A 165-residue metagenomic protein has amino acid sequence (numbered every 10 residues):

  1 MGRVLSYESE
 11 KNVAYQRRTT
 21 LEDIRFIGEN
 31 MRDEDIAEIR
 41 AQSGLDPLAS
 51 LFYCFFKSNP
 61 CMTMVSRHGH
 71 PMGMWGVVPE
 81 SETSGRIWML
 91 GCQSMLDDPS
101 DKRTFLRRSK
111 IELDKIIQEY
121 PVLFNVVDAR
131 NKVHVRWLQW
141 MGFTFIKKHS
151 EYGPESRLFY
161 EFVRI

Functional and structural regions predicted by a protein language model:
E8, N12-M31, A37-E38: A short beta-loop-alpha structural element at the N-terminal edge of CoA-dependent acyl/N-acetyltransferase catalytic
R40-C61: Active-site rim helix/loop that mediates acceptor-substrate recognition in acyltransferases
N59-M64, M74, F159-E161: Short hydrophobic/aromatic beta-strand element in the GNAT-like acyltransferase core that lines or flanks the acyl-donor
T63, G69-P79, G85-W88: Conserved beta-strand in the GNAT
T83-K102, Y160: Conserved acetyl-CoA binding element of GNAT-fold acetyltransferases
R107-L123: Conserved acyl-CoA
Y120-Q139, E151-G153: Conserved beta-strand-loop-alpha-helix junction that forms the acyl-donor binding cleft
V126, T144-F159: Conserved catalytic-core motifs of GNAT/GCN5-like acyltransferases
